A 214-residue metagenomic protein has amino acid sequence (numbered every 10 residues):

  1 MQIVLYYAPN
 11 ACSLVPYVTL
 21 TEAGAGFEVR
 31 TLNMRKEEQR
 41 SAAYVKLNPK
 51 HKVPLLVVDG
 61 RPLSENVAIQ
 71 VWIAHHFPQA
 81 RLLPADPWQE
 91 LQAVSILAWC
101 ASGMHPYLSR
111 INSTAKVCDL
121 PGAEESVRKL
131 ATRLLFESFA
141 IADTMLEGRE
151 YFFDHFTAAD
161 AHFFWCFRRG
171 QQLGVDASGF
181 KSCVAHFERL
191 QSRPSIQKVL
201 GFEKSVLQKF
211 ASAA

Functional and structural regions predicted by a protein language model:
M1-S126: GST-like domain detector, emphasizing the conserved glutathione-binding G-site in the N-terminal thioredoxin-like
M34-R35, V184, K204: Conserved beta-strand edge residues that scaffold enzyme active sites
E37, F187, L207-Q208: Generic structural signal for helix capping and beta-alpha/helix-loop junctions
K46, S192, G201: Phosphate-coordinating loops and pocket residues in cytosolic domains that bind phosphorylated ligands
A68, W88, S182, S195 (+1 more regions): Residue-level recognition of oxygen-bearing side chains
C100-P194: GST-like fold's C-terminal all-alpha helical module
G201-A214: Terminal-tail/helix-coil boundary detector
